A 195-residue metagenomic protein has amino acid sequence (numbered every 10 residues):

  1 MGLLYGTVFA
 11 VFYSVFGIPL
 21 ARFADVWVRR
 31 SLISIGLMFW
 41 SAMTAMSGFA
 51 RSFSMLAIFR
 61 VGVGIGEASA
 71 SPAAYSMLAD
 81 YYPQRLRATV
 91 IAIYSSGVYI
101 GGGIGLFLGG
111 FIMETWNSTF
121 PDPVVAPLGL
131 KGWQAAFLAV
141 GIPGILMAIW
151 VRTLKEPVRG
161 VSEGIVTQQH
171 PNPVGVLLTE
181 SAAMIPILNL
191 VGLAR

Functional and structural regions predicted by a protein language model:
M1-V15: Extracellular/periplasmic helix-loop-helix junction of adjacent transmembrane segments in MFS-like secondary
F9, Y13, L37-S47, V63 (+1 more regions): MFS 12-TM fold signature
V15-S54: Conserved MFS/SLC helix-loop-helix module at the cytosolic interface between two early adjacent transmembrane helices
F16-A24, A74, S96, G109 (+1 more regions): Hydrophobic/aromatic and small-residue hotspots that mark the transmembrane alpha-helices of Major Facilitator
I58-Y99: Cytoplasmic helix-loop-helix junction between adjacent transmembrane helices in 12-TM secondary transporters
Y94, V98-V158: Helix-loop-helix hairpin linking two adjacent transmembrane segments in secondary transporters
K155-V191: Flexible cytoplasmic inter-helical loops of multi-pass small-molecule transporters
